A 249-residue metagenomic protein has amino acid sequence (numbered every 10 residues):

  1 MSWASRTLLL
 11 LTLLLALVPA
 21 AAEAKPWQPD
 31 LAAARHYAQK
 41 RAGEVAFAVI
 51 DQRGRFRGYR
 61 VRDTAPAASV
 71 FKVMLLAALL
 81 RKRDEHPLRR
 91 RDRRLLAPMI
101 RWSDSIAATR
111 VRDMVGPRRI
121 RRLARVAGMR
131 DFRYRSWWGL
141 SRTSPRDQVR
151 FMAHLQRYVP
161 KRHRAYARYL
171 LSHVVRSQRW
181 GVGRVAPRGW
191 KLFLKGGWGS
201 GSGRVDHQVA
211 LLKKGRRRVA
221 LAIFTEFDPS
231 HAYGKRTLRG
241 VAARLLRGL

Functional and structural regions predicted by a protein language model:
S2-A24: Secretory targeting and sorting signals
K25-G58, T109-L249: Penicillin-recognizing serine hydrolase domain
Q52, R90-D104, V115-G116: Acidic helix-start/capping segments at beta-turn-to-alpha-helix junctions
T64-L88, M99, L221: Active-site SXXK
V70-V73, R101, S105, R142-V149: Short alpha-helical patches at coil-to-helix transitions and adjacent helical residues in well-structured domains
